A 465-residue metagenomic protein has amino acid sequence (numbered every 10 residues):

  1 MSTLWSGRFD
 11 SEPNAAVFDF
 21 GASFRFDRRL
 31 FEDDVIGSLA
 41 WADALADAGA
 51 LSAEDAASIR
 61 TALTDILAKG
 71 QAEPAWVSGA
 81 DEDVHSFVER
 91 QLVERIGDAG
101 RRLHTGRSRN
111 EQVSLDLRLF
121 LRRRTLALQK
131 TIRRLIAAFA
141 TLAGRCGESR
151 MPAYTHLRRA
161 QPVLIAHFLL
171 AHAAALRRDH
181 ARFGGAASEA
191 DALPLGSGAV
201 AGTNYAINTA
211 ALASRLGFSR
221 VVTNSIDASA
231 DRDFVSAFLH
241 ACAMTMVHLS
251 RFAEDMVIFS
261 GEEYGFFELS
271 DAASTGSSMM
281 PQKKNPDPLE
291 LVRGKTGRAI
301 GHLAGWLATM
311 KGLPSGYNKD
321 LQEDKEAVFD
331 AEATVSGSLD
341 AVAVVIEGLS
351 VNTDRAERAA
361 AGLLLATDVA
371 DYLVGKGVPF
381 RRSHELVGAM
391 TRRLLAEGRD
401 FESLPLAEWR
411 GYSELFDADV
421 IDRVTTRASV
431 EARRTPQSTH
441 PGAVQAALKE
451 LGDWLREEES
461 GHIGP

Functional and structural regions predicted by a protein language model:
M1-G202, I207-A211, T275-G276, L291 (+3 more regions): A helix-coil-helix interface module used to build multimeric assemblies and to scaffold catalytic/cofactor sites
M1-G37, D98-A99, G265, M280-P465: Glycine-rich cofactor/substrate-binding loops
S38, H85, E89, V235-F238 (+2 more regions): Short runs of predominantly hydrophobic/aromatic residues within well-ordered alpha helices that form helix-helix
W41, L45, A62-K69, Q91 (+17 more regions): Generic, well-ordered alpha-helical scaffold segments in large soluble proteins
W41-L51, F120, H167, S236-M244 (+1 more regions): Short, well-ordered beta-strand elements within core beta-sheets of diverse protein domains
A50-L51, F218, V378, R399: Helix N-cap/coil-helix junction residues
L117-R118, R122-T125, G144, M151-P152 (+4 more regions): Charged, flexible cofactor/metal-binding loops and thiol motifs
